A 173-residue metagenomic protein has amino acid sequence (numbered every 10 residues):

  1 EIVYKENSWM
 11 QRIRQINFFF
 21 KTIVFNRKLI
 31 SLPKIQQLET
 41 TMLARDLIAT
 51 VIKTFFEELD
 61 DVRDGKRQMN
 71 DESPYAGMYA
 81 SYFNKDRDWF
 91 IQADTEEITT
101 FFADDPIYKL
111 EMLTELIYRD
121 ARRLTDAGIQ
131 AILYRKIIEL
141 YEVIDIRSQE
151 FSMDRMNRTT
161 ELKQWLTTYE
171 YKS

Functional and structural regions predicted by a protein language model:
Y4, F18-F20, F25: Aromatic (phenylalanine/tyrosine) cluster motif
P33-L110, T168-S173: N-terminal alpha-helical interaction modules that lie
V62-R63, R67, A121-R122, D145: Short coil/turn linking the two alpha-helices of tandem helical-hairpin repeats
T99-A103, I144-M153: Flexible helix-coil transition and linker loops at the boundaries of alpha-helical arrays
I107-I129: Mid-chain, well-packed structural core segment of small domains
A131-I146: TPR/TPR-like (Sel1-like) alpha-helical repeat modules
M156-S173: Eukaryote-biased recognition of C-terminal alpha-helical segments
